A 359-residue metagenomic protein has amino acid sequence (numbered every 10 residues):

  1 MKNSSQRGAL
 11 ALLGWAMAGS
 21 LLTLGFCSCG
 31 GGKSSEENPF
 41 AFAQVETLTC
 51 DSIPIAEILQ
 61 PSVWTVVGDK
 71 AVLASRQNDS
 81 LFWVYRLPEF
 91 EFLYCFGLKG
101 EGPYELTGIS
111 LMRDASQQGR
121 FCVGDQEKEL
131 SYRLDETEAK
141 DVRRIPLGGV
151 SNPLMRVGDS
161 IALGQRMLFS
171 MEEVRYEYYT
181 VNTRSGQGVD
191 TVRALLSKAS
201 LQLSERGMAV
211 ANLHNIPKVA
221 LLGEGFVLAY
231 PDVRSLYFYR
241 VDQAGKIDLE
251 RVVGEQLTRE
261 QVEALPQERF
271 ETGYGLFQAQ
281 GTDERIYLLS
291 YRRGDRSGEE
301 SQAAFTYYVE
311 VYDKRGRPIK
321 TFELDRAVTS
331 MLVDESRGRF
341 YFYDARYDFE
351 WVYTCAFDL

Functional and structural regions predicted by a protein language model:
E36-L59: A short helix->beta-strand "capping" segment at the edge of beta-propeller domains
L48-P54, F96-E105, R143-G148, V189-N212 (+2 more regions): Surface-exposed loop and turn segments in beta-propeller and other repeat-based domains that flank or scaffold
D51-L81, R285-R292: Beta-strand-rich domains and repeat architectures in extracellular enzymes and scaffolds, especially beta-propellers
S62-V67, S110-S116, P153-S160, A209-E224 (+2 more regions): Structural signature of eukaryotic scaffold interfaces centered on beta-propeller domains
E91-R120, D125-Q126, D325-T329: Blade-loop segments of beta-propeller domains
Q165-E173, L288-A304, E350-C355: Short, conserved, GDST-rich strand-edge loop motifs in beta-rich repeat architectures
Y176-R184, Q302-G316, T354-D358: Beta-propeller blade signature
R269-V311: Loop/turn-rich, solvent-exposed surfaces of beta-rich toroidal or solenoidal domains
